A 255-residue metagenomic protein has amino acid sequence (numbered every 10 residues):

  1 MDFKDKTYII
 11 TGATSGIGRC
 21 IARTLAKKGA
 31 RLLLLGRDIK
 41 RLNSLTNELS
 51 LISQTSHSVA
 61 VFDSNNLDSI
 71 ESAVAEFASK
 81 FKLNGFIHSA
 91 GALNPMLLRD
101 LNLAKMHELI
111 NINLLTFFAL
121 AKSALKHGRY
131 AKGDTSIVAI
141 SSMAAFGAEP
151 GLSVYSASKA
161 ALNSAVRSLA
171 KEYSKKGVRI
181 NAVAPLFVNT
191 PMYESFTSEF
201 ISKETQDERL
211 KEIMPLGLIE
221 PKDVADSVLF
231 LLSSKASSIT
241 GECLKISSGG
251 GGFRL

Functional and structural regions predicted by a protein language model:
T14-S15: Conserved glycine-rich cofactor-binding loop
L97-L98, K105-I110, R209-L210: Substrate-binding pocket helix/loop in short-chain dehydrogenase/reductase
A121, S158: Active-site helix of classical SDR
K126, K171-K175, S237: Alpha-helical segment proximal to the catalytic Tyr-Lys
S142: Residue(s) in the substrate-gating loop at a strand-loop-helix junction that position the organic substrate next
I213-V224: A conserved structural motif in NAD(P)-dependent oxidoreductases
L229, T240-L255: Short C-terminal tail/terminal secondary-structure segment of NAD(P)H-dependent dehydrogenase/reductase domains
